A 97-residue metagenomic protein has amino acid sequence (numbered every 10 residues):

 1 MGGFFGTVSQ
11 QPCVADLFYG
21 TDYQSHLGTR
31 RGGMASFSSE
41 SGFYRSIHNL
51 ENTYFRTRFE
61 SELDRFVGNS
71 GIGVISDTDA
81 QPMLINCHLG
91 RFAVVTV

Functional and structural regions predicted by a protein language model:
M1-V97: N-terminal glutamine amidotransferase
